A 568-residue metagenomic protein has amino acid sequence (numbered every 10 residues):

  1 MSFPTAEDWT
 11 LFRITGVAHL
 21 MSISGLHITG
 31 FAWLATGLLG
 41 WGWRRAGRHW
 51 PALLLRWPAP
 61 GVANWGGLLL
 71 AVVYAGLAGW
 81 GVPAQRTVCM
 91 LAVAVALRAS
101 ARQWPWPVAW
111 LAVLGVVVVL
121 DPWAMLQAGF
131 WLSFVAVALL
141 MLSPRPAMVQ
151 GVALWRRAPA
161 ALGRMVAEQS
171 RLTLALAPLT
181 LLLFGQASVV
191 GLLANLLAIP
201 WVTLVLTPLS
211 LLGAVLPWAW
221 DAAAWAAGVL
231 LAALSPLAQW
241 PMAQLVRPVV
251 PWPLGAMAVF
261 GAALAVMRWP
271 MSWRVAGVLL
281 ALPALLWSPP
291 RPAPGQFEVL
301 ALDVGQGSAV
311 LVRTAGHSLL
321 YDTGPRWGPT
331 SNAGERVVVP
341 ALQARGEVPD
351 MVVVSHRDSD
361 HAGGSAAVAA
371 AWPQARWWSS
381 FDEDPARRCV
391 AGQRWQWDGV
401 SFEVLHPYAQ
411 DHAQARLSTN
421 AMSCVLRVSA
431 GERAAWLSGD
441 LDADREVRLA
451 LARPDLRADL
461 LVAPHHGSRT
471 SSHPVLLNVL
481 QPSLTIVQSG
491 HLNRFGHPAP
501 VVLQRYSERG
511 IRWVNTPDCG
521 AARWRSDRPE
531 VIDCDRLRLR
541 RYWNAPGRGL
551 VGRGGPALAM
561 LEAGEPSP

Functional and structural regions predicted by a protein language model:
M1-T87, V95-A96, W395, A434-D459: Aromatic-rich juxtamembrane segments at the membrane interface
P4, A96-A99, V118-M125, S235-M351 (+3 more regions): Core dinuclear metal-dependent hydrolase active-site scaffold
V17-G42, V348-A371, S438, L461-V475: Di-metal (Zn2+ and/or Mg2+/Mn2+) metal-binding site signature of metallo-dependent hydrolases with the MBL/beta-CASP
I28-R48, C89-R98, V137-A147, L209-G213 (+5 more regions): Membrane-interfacial alpha-helical segments at the cytosolic side of multi-pass membrane proteins
L39-G42, A46-P58, V62, A138-L300 (+3 more regions): Transmembrane helix-bundle segments that form internal channels/tunnels in multi-pass membrane proteins, characterized
V73-Q85, A99-W104, V119-F130, P178-V189: Membrane-interface helix caps and helix-loop-helix hairpins in membrane proteins
P325-R326, R336-V400, H466, S489-V514 (+1 more regions): Binuclear metal-dependent hydrolase catalytic cores
E446-R523: Cap/insert and terminal regions of metallo-dependent hydrolase folds
